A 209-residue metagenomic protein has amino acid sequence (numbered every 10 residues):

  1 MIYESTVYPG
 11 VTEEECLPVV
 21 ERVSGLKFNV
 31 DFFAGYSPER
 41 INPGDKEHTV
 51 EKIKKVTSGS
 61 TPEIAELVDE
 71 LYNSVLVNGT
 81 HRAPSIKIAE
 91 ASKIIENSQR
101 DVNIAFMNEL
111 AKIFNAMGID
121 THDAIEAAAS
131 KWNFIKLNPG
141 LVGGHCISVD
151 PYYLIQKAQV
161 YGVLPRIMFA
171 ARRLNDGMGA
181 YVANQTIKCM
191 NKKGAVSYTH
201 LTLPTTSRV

Functional and structural regions predicted by a protein language model:
M1-P9: ADP-ribose/adenylate-binding Rossmann-like module
P9-V11, D176: Loop/helix-junction capping segments adjacent to catalytic residues or to phosphate/diphosphate-binding pockets
P18-S37, I41-N133, V160-Y161: Internal alpha-helical scaffold of NAD(P)-dependent oxidoreductase catalytic cores
A83, I95-E96, F114-A116, H122-A180 (+1 more regions): Hydrophobic helix-and-loop "lid/oligomerization" segment in the mid-to-C-terminal part of catalytic domains
T186-Y198: Glycine-rich phosphate/diphosphate-binding loops that line cofactor/substrate pockets in enzymes
T199-T205: Conserved small/polar residues in nucleotide/adenosyl-binding loops
